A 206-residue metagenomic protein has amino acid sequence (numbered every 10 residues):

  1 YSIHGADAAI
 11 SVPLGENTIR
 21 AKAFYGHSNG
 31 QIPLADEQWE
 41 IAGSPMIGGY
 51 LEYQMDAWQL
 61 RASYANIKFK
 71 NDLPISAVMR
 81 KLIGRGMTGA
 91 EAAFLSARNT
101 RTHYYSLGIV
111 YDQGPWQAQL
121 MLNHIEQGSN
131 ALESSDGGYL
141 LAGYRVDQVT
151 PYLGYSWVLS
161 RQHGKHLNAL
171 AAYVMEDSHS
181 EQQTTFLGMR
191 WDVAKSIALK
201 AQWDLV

Functional and structural regions predicted by a protein language model:
Y1-A8, D56-A62, G154-L159: Low-complexity, flexible helical/coil segments
Y1-Y50: Surface-exposed coil loops of outer-membrane beta-barrel proteins
I3, S44-M46, A57, Y104 (+2 more regions): Short beta-strand-initiation
I10-V12, A23-H27, Y53, A62-N66 (+1 more regions): Short, structured patches in soluble enzyme cores that scaffold and shape functional sites
G15-R20, Q59, Q117-A118: Short, structured loop/turn "capping" segments at alpha-beta junctions
N17-I19, I32-L34, L73, A131 (+1 more regions): Generic domain-boundary/flexible-linker signal
D36-A77: Loop-centered beta-sheet repeat module
Y64, K68, S76-V206: Outer-membrane beta-barrel pore domains
